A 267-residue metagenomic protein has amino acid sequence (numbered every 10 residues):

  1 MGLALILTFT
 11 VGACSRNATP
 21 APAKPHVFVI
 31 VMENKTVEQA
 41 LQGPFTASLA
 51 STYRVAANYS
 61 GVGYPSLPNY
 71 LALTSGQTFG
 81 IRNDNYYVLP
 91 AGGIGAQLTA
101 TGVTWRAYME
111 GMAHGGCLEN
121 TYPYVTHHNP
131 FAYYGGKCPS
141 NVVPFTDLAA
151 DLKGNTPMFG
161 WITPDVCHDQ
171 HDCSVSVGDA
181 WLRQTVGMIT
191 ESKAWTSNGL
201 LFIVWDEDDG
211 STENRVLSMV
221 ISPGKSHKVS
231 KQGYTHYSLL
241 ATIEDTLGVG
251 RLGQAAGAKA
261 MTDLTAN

Functional and structural regions predicted by a protein language model:
M1-I6: Sec-dependent N-terminal signal peptides
V11-A13: C-terminal motif of bacterial Sec signal peptides marking the signal peptidase cleavage site
A18-N267: Flexible, surface-exposed loop/gating regions in the mature catalytic domains of secreted/periplasmic hydrolases
